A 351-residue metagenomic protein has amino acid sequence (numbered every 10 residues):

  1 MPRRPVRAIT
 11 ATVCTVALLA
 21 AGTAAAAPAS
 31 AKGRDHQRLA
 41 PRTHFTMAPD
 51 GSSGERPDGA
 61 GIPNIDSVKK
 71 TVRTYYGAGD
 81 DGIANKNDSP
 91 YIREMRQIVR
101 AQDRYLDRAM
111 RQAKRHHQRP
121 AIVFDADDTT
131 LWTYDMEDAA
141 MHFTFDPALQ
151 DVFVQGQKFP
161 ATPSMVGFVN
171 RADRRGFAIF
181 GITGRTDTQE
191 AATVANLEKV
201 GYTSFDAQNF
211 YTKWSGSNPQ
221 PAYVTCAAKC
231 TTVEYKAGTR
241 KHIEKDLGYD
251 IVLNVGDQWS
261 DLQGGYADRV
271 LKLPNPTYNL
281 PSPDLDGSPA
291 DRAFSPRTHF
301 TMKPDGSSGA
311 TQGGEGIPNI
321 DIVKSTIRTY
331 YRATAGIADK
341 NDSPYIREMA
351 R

Functional and structural regions predicted by a protein language model:
P2-F124, G287-I322, I327, G336 (+1 more regions): Non-catalytic pre-domain segments flanking phosphatase-related domains
G33-A40, H44, K70, T188-R351: C-terminal cap/substrate-recognition subdomain and adjoining C-terminal extension of metal-dependent phosphatase-like
A84-I92, D151-F159, F180-R185, V224-C230 (+3 more regions): Second-shell loop/turn segments in exported
Y91-I98, Q102, A161-F168, Q189 (+4 more regions): Stable alpha-helical elements in mature extracytoplasmic
A101, Y105-Q112, T133-E137, F168-A178 (+2 more regions): Structured segments of extracytoplasmic/periplasmic soluble domains in secreted or envelope-associated proteins
R119, T130-P163, R174, R292 (+1 more regions): Active-site neighborhood of HAD-like aspartate-dependent phosphohydrolases
A121-D125, T130-T133, D173, A178-T183 (+3 more regions): Structural recognition of the beta-strand scaffold that forms the well-ordered cores of secreted hydrolase catalytic
V152-F180, D187-T193, S343-Y345, M349: Short, acidic loop-to-helix structural element flanking the phosphoryl-transfer center in phosphate-processing enzymes
